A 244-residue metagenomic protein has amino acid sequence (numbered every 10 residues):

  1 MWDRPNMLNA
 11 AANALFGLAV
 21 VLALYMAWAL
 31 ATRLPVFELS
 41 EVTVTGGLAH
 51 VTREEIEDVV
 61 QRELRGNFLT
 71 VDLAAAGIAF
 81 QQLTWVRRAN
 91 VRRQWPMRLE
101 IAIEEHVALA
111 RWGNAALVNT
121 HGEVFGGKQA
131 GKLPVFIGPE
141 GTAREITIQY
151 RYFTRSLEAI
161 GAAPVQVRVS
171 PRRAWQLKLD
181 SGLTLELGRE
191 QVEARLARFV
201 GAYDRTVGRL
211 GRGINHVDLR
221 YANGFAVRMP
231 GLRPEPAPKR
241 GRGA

Functional and structural regions predicted by a protein language model:
M1-V36, A49-H50, E54, E63-L64 (+1 more regions): N-terminal positively charged amphipathic segments used for targeting/anchoring
W2, W85, W95, W112-G113 (+4 more regions): Tryptophan-centric aromatic hotspots in well-structured domains and transmembrane helices
M26-G66, E100-P139: Periplasmic POTRA and POTRA-like interaction domains that precede and scaffold membrane channels/assemblies
E41, R53, E57, L73 (+5 more regions): Extracytoplasmic/secreted envelope proteins and their assembly/folding machinery, especially bacterial periplasmic
D58-A102: Extracytoplasmic/periplasmic/luminal assembly and interaction segments in envelope/secretory/respiratory proteins
Q81-R87, S156-A163, G208-R212: Short secondary-structure junctions
L99-G188: Extracytoplasmic segments of membrane-associated envelope/inner-membrane machinery
